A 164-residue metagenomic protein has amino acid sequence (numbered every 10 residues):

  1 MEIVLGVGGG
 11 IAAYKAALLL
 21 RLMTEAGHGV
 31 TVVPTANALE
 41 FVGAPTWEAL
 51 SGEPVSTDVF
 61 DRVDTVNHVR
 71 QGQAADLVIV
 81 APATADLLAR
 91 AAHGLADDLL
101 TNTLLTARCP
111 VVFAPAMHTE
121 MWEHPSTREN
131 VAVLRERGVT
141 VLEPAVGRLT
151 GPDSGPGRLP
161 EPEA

Functional and structural regions predicted by a protein language model:
M1-F113, H118-A164: A cross-family phosphate/adenosyl-ligand binding-site feature
